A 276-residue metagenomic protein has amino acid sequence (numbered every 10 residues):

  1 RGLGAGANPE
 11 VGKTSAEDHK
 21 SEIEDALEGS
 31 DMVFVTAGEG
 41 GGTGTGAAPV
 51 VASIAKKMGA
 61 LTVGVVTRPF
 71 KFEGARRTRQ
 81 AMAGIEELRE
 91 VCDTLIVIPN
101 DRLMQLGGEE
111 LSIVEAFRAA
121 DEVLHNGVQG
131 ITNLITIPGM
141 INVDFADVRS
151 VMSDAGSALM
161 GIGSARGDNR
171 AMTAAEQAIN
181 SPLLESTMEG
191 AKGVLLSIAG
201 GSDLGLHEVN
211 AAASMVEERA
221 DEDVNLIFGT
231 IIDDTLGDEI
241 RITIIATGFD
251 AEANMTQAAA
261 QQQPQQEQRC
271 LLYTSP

Functional and structural regions predicted by a protein language model:
R1-P276: Tubulin/FtsZ superfamily GTPase core signature
